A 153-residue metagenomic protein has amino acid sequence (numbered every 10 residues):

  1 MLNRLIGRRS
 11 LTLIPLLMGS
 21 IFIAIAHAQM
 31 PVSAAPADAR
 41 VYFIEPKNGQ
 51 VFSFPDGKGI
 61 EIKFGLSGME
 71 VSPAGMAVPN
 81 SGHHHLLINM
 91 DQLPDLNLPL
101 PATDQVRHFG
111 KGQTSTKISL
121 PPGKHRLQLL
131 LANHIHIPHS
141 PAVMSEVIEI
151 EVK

Functional and structural regions predicted by a protein language model:
T12-A24: Bacterial N-terminal signal peptides
Q29-G57: Short, compositionally biased P/S/T/A/G/V-rich stretches that sit at domain boundaries
K58-I62: Structural beta-strand segments of beta-rich domains
G65-M76: Short amphipathic, basic-aromatic surface patches that mediate peripheral association with negatively charged
M76-H84, M144: Short coil-to-beta strand junction motifs in C2/discoidin
L93-D95, A132-S140: Short acidic/polar inter-strand loop motif in beta-rich domains
L100-K124, Q128-A132: Short, solvent-exposed, Trp/other aromatic-anchored flexible loops in extracytoplasmic proteins
S140-K153: Short beta-strand elements
